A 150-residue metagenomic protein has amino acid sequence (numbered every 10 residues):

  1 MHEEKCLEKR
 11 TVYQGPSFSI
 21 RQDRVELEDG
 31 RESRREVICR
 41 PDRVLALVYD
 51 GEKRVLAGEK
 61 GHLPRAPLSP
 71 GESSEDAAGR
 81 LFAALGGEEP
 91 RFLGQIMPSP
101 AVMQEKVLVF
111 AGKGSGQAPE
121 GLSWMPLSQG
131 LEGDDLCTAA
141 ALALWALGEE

Functional and structural regions predicted by a protein language model:
M1-H2, E150: Short, low-complexity, intrinsically disordered N-terminal peptides in bacterial proteins
H2-L47, G51: Acidic, metal-coordinating catalytic segment for phosphate/diphosphate chemistry, firing primarily on the Nudix
K5-K9, P90, L122: Generic structural motif
R21-D29, E88-E89, I96-Q117: Active-site-adjacent beta-strand/loop module that shapes the phosphate/pyrophosphate-binding cleft
R35-G87, M97, S115-P119: Conserved Nudix-box catalytic region and its N-terminal flanking loop in Nudix hydrolases and closely related
G61-A66, P70, V102-M103, V107-E150: Nudix hydrolase/Nudix homology domain
S74-G79, P90-L93, V107, A139: Hydrophobic, well-ordered secondary-structure segments
